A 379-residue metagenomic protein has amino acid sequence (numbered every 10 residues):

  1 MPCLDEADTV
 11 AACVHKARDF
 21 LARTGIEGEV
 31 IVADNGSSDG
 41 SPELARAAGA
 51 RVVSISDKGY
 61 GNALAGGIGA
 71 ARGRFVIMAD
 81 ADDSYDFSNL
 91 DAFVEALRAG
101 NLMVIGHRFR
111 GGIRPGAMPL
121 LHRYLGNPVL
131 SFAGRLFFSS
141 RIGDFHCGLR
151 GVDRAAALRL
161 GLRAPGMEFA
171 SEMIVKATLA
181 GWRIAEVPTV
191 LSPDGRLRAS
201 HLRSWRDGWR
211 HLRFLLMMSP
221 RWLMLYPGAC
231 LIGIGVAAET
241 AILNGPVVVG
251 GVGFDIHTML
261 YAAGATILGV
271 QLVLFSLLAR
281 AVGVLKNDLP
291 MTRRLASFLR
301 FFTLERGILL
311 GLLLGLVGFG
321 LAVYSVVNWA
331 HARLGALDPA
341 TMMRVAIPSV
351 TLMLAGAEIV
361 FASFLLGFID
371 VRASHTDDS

Functional and structural regions predicted by a protein language model:
E6-T9, S37, Y60, D86: Donor nucleotide-sugar binding loop of glycosyltransferases
D8-A12, S37-A48: Acidic helix N-cap motif at the loop->helix transition within catalytic regions of sugar-transfer enzymes
V10-V14, R18, G25-G36, V53 (+1 more regions): Short beta-strand/loop segment that forms part of the nucleotide-sugar
T24-I31, P42-A70: Conserved donor nucleotide-binding strand/loop of the catalytic core
I31-P42, D83: A conserved acidic beta->alpha catalytic loop
A45, L97, A177-T178: Hydrophobic residues within well-ordered alpha-helices
I55-A70, F75-M78, F87-M167, P193-F214: Acceptor/aglycone-binding surface of glycosyltransferases and processive sugar-polymer synthases
S139, L162-S379: Hydrophobic helical membrane-anchoring modules
